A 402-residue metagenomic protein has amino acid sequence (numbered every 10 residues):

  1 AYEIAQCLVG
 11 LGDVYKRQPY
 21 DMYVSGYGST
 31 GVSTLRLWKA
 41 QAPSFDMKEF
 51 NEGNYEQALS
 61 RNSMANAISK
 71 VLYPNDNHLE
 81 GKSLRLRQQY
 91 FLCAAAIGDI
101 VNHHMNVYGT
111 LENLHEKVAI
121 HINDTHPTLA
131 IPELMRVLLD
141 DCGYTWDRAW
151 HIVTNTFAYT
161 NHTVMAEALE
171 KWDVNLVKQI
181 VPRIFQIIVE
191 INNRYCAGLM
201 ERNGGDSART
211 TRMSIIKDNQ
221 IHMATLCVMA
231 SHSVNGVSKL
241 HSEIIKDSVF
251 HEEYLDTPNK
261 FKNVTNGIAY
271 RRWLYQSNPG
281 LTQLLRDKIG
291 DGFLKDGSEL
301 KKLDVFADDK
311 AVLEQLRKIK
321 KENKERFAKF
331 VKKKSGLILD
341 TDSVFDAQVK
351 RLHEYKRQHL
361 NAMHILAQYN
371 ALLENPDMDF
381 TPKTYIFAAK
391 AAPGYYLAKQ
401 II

Functional and structural regions predicted by a protein language model:
Y2-G10, V14-Y15: Short, small-residue-biased leader/transition segments that mark boundaries at the very start of proteins
G28-A119, G267-D304, K318-E322: Function-dense linear segments that define catalytic or interfacial modules in macromolecule-processing proteins
E49, L72-R87, L111-N123, I131-D140 (+7 more regions): Glycine- and acidic
H103-H115, L138-H151, T163, G198 (+4 more regions): Secondary-structure transition/capping motifs at alpha-helix termini and the adjoining loop/turn into the next element
I131, M135-N193, Y275-Q276, T282-K301 (+1 more regions): Extended, well-ordered alpha-helical scaffold/bundle regions in very large, multi-domain proteins
F157, V164-E167, N175, E325-I402: Long, K/E/R/D-enriched contiguous segments that form extended
W172, V177-Q179, R183-N235, K239 (+1 more regions): Polar, glycine-rich mid-to-C-terminal structural blocks that act as macromolecule-binding/assembly scaffolds
S248-K262, P279: Low-complexity, glycine/alanine/valine/leucine- and proline-rich hydrophobic stretches
